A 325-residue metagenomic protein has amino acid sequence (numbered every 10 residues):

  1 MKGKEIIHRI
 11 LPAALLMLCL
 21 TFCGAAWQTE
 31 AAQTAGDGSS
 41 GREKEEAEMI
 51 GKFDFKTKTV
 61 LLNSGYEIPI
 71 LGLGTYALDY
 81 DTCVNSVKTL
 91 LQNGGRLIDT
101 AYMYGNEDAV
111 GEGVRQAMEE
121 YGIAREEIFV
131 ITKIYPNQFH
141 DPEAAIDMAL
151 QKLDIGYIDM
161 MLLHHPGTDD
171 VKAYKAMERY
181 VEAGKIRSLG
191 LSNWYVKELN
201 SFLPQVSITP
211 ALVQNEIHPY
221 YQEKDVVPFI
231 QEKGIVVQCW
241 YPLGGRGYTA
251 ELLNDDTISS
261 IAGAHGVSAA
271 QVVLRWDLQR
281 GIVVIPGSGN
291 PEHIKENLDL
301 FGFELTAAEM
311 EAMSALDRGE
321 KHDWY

Functional and structural regions predicted by a protein language model:
K2-A14: Bacterial N-terminal signal peptides that target proteins for export
A13-F22: Bacterial N-terminal signal peptides
A31-I128, L243-G244: N-terminal binding-site loop/beta-alpha segment at the start of enzyme catalytic domains that lines or forms
L78-D81, A101-A109, P136-D141, P166-D170 (+2 more regions): Acidic-and-aromatic substrate-binding clefts and catalytic sites of carbohydrate-active enzymes
D79-L91, Q138-D154, K197-L199: Short, acidic/polar
A124-Q138, D159-P166, N193: A short, structured active-site edge motif that brings together acidic residues
E143-L162, R179-A183: CE4/NodB-like, metal-dependent polysaccharide N-deacetylase domain that modifies extracellular/periplasmic N-acetylated
H165-Y325: Beta/alpha (TIM)-barrel catalytic core signal, keyed to glycine-rich beta->alpha loops juxtaposed to Asp/Glu that bind
